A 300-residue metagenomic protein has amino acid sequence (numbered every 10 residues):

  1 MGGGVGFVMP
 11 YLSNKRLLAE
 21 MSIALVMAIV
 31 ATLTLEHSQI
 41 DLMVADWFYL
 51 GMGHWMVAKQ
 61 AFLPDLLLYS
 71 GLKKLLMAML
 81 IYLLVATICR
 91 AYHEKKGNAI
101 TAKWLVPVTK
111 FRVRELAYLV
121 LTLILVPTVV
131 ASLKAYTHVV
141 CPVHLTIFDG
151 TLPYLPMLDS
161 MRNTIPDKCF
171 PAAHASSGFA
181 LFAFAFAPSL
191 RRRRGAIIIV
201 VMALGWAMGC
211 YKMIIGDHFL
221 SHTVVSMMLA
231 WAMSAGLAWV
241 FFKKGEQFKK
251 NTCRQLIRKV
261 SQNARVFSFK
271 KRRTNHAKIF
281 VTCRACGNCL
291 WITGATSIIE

Functional and structural regions predicted by a protein language model:
G2-L83, A135-T137: N-terminal transmembrane-helix/juxtamembrane module of multi-pass inner/ER membrane proteins
G2-N14, A91-V113, F248-R272: Membrane-interfacial, low-structure loops and terminal tails that flank and connect transmembrane helices in multi-pass
G3, Y11-L12, L18-E20, Y154-F267: Membrane-embedded catalytic cores of phosphoryl/pyrophosphoryl-handling enzymes
V30, T34, D41, I81-I88 (+4 more regions): Alpha-helical membrane-inserting segments
M43-A45, Y49-L63, I147-K168: Extracytosolic (periplasmic/ER-lumenal) interhelical loops and adjacent juxtamembrane/interface segments of multi-pass
K95-Y136, I198: Interfacial segments of alpha-helical transmembrane regions
V130-G150: Functional transmembrane-helix hotspots
N288, T293-I299: Short, intrinsically disordered C-terminal tails of secreted or membrane-associated proteins
